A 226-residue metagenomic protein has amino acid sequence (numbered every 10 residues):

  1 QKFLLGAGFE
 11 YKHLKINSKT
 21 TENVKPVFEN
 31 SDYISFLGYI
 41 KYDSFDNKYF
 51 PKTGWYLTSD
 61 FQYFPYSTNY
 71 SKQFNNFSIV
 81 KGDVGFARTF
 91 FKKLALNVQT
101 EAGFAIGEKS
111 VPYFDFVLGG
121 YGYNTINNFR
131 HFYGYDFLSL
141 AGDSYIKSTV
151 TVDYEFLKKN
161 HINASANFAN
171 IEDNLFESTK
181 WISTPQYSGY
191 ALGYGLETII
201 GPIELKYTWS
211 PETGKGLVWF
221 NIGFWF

Functional and structural regions predicted by a protein language model:
Q1-F28, D32: Transmembrane beta-barrel wall of Gram-negative outer-membrane proteins
Q1-K2, F45, T89-K93, E155-K159 (+2 more regions): Outer-membrane beta-barrel channels and translocator barrels
A7-H13, W55-P65, G82, V98-F104 (+5 more regions): Transmembrane beta-barrel strands of outer-membrane/channel proteins
L14-V24, W55-Y56, D60-P65, G122-Y133 (+4 more regions): Flexible, solvent-exposed coil segments and beta strand-coil junctions, predominantly the extracellular/periplasmic
P26, I34, F91-L96, N124-T125 (+4 more regions): Outer-membrane beta-barrel transmembrane domain signature
P26-I34, S71-S78, L138-G142, K180-Q186 (+1 more regions): Replace "Gram-negative outer membrane beta-barrel proteins" with "bacterial and organellar outer membrane beta-barrel
F36-K41, F45-F156: C-terminal outer-membrane beta-barrel translocator/porin domains of Gram-negative envelope proteins and their
L37-G38, Y194-L205, K215-F226: Outer-membrane beta-barrel "beta-signal"
